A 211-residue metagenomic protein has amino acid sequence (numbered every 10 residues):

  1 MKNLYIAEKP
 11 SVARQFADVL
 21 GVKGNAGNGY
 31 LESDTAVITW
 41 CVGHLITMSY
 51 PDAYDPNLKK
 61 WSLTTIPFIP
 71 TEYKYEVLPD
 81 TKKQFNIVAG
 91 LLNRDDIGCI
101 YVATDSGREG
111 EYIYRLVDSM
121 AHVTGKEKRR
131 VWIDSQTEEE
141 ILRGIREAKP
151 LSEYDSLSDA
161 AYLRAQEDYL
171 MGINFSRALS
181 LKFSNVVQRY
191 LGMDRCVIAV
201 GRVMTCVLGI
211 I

Functional and structural regions predicted by a protein language model:
M1-R177, C206-G209: Intrinsically disordered, low-complexity regulatory segments
D168-I211: Prokaryote-biased recognition of long, low-complexity C-terminal linker/tail segments that are poorly structured
